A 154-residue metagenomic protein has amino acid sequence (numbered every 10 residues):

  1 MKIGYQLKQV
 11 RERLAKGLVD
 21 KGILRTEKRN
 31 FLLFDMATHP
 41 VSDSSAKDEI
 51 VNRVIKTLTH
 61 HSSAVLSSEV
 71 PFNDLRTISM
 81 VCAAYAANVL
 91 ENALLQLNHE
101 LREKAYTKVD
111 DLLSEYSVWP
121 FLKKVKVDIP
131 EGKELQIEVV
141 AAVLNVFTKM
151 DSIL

Functional and structural regions predicted by a protein language model:
M1-L154: Acidic, Ser/Thr/Pro-rich intrinsically disordered cytosolic tails and loops of eukaryotic transmembrane proteins
